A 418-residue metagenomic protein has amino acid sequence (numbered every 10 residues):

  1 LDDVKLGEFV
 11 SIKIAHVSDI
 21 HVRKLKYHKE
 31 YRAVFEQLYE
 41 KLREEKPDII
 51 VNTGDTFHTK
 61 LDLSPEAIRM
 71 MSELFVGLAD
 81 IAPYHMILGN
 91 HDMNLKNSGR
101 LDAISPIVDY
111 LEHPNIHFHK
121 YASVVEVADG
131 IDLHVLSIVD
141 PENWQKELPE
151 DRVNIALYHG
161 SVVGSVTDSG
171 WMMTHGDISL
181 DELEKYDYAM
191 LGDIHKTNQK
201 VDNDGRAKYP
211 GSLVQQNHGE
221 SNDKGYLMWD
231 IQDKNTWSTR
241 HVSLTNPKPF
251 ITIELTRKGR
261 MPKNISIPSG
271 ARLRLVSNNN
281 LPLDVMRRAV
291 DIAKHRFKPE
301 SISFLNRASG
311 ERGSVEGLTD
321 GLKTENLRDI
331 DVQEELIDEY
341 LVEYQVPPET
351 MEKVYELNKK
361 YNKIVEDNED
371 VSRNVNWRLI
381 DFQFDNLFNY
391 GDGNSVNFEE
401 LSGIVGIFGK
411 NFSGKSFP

Functional and structural regions predicted by a protein language model:
L6-A15, V124-H134, E150-I155, N203-A207 (+2 more regions): Beta-strand-turn-beta hairpins that frame and shape the catalytic cleft of phosphate-ester-processing enzymes
G7-V10, D48-I49, I231-N374: Accessory, non-catalytic peripheral segments of nucleic-acid enzymes
D19, I50, D55, M71 (+7 more regions): Divalent metal-coordination and catalytic microenvironments
I20, K24-V124, E182-Y186: Core catalytic region of metal-dependent phosphoesterases/phosphodiesterases, especially metallo-beta-lactamase-like
H21-L25, H58-L61, I87-L101, V125 (+4 more regions): Active-site environment of divalent metal-dependent phosphoester hydrolases
D92-D181, P210-S212: Conserved catalytic scaffold of divalent metal-dependent phosphoesterases
D168-W237: Conserved beta-sheet core of the metallophosphoesterase superfamily
V375-P418: Pre-Walker A-like glycine/lysine-rich segment at the N-terminus of P-loop NTPase domains
